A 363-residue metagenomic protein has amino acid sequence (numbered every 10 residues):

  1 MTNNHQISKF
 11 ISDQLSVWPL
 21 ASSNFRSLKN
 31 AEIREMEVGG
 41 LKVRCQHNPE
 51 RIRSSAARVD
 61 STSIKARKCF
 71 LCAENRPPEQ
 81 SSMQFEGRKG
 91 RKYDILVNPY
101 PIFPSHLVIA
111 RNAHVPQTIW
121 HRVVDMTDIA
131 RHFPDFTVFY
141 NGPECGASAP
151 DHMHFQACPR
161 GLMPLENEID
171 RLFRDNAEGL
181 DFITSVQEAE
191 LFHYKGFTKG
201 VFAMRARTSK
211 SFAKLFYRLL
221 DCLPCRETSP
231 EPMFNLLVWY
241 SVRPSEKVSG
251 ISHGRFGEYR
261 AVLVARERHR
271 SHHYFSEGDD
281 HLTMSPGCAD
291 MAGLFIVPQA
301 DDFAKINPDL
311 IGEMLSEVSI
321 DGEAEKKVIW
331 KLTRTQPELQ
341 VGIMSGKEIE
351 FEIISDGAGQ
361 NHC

Functional and structural regions predicted by a protein language model:
M1-I129, F136, Y140-P143, S148 (+1 more regions): Active-site microenvironments that recognize anionic phosphate/pyrophosphate groups
D151: Structured loop/turn residues at beta-strand edges in well-structured enzyme cores
H154: Conserved, mostly hydrophobic/aromatic
A157: Phosphate-group recognition and catalysis centered on beta-loop-alpha active-site segments
